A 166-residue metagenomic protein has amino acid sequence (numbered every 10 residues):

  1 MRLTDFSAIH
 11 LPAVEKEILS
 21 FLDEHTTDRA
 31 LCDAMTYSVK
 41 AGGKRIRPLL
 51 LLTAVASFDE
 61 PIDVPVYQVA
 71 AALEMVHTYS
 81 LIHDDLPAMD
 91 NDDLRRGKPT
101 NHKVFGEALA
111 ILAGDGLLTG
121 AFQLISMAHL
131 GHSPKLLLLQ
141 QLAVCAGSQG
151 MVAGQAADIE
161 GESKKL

Functional and structural regions predicted by a protein language model:
M1-L22: N-terminal amphipathic/basic leader segments beginning at the initiator methionine
P12, L19, T26-L166: Mg2+-dependent prenyl diphosphate-binding active-site environment of isoprenoid biosynthetic enzymes
